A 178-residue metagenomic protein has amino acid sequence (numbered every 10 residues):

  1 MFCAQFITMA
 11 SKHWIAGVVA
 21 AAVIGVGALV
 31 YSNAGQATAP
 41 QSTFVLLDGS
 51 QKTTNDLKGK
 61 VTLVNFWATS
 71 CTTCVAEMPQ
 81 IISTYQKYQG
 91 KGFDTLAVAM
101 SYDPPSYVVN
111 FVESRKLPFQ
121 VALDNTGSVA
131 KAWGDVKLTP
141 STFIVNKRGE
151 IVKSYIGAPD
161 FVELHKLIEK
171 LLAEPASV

Functional and structural regions predicted by a protein language model:
M1-V45, V178: N-terminal targeting signals for export/organelle localization
T43-G49, L123-D124: Short gly/ser/thr-rich secondary-structure transition/capping motifs
T53-T72: Short active-site neighborhood of thiol/selenol oxidoreductases, capturing the structured segment around
V61-T62, F93, P140: Alpha/beta-hydrolase fold active-site loops
L63-N65, A97-A99, F143-I144: Hydrophobic beta-strand core positions in alpha/beta domains
V75-R115, N125-K131: Structural microenvironment flanking redox-active thiols in thiol-disulfide oxidoreductases
N110-P118, N125-P175: Thiol/disulfide oxidoreductase modules built on the thioredoxin-like
